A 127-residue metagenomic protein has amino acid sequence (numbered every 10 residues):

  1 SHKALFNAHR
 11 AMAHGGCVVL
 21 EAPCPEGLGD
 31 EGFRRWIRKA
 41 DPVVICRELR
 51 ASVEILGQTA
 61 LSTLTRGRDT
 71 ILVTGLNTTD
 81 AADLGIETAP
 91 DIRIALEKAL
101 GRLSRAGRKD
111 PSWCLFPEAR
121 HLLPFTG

Functional and structural regions predicted by a protein language model:
S1-I71: C-terminal catalytic subdomain
T74-G127: Extended hydrophobic packing segments that form well-structured cores
